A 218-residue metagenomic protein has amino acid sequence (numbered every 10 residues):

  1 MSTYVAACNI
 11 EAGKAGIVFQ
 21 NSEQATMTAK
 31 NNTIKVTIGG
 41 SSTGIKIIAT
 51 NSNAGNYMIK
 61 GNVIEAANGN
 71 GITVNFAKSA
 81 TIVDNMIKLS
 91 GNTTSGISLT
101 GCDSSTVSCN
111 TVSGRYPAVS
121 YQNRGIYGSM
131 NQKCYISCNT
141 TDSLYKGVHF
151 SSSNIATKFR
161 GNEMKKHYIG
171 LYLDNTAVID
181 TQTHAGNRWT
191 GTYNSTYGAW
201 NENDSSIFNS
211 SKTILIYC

Functional and structural regions predicted by a protein language model:
M1, A15-S22, G40-N51, N70-F76 (+6 more regions): Glycine-rich beta-solenoid repeat tracts in large extracellular/virion proteins
S2-A12, Q24-I38, A54-A67, K78-G91 (+6 more regions): Right-handed parallel beta-helix
